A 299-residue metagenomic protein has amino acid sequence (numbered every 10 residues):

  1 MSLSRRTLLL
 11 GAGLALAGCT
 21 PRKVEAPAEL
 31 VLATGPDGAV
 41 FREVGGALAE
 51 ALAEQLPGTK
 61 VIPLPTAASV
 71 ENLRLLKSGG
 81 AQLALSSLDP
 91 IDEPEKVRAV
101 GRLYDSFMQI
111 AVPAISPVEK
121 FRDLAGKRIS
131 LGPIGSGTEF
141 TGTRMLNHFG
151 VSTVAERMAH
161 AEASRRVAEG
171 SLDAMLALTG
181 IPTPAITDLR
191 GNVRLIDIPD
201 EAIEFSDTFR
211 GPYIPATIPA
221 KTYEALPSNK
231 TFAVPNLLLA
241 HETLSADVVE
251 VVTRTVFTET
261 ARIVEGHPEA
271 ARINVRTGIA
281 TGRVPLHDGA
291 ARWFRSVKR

Functional and structural regions predicted by a protein language model:
M1, C19-V31: C-terminal segment of N-terminal export signals and the immediately downstream linker at the start of the mature
L3, T7-P21: N-terminal export signals
P27, S78, E95, D105-F107 (+2 more regions): Extracytoplasmic
P27-Q55, T59, F107-R165, E169 (+2 more regions): Bilobed "Venus flytrap"/periplasmic-binding protein-like clamshell domains and structurally analogous long
K60-V70: Early extracytoplasmic/lumenal segment of secretory-pathway proteins
L76-L85, E95-R102: Short beta-strand-centered segments that line the small-molecule binding cleft or hinge of alpha/beta clamshell
L88-P90, S116, S152-L239, T243-L244: Pocket-lining segment of extracytoplasmic ligand-binding domains
N229-R299: Segments of small-molecule ligand-sensing domains
